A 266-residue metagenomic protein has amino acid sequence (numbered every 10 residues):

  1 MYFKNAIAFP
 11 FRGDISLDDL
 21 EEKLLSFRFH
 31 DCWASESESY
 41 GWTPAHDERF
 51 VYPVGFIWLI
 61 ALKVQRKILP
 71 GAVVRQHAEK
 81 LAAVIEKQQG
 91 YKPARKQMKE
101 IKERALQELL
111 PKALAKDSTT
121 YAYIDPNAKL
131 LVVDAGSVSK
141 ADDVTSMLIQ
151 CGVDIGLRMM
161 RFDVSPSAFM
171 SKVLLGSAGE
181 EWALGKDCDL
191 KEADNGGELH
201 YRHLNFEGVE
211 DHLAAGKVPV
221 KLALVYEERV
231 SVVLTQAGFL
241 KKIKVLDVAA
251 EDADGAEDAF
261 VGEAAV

Functional and structural regions predicted by a protein language model:
M1-V266: Intrinsically disordered, low-complexity, charge-rich terminal extensions of nucleic-acid-associated complexes
